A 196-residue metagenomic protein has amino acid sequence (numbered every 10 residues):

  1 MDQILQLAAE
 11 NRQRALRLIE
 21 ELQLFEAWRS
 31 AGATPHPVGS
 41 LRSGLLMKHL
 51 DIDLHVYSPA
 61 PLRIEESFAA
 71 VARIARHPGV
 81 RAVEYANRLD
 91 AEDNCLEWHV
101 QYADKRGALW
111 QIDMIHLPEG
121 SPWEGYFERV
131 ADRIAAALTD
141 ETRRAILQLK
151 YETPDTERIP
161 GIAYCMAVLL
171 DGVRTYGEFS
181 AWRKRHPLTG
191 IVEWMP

Functional and structural regions predicted by a protein language model:
M1-R12, E65-S67, S121, D140-A145: Short, charge-rich amphipathic segments
M1-V38: Helical scaffold of the NTase/Pol beta-like nucleotidyltransferase catalytic core
D2, I19-E26, H99-W110, I146: Catalytic residues for metal-mediated phosphoryl-transfer on nucleic acids/nucleotides
L24-S67: Active-site nucleotide-donor binding segment shared across nucleotidyl transfer reactions
P59-I64, G107-A108, E119-P122: Short, charged/polar surface micro-motifs in flexible loops or helix N-caps
E66-A75: Short amphipathic alpha-helices in soluble, non-transmembrane regions that often serve as interface/regulatory elements
H77-P118: Conserved catalytic core of two-metal-ion nucleotidyltransferases
Q111-P196: Catalytic cores of NTP-dependent nucleotidyl/adenyl transfer enzymes across multiple folds
